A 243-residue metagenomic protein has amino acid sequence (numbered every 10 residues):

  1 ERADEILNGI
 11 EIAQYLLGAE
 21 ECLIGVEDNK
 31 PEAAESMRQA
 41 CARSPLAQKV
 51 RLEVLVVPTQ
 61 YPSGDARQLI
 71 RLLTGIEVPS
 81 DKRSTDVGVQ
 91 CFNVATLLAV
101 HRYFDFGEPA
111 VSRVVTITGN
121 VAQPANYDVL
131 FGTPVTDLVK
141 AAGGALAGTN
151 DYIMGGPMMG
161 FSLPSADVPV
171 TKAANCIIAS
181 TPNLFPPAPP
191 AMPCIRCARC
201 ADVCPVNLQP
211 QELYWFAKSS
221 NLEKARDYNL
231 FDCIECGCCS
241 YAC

Functional and structural regions predicted by a protein language model:
E1-L16: Histidine-anchored nucleotide/phosphate-binding helix
R2, K30, S220-L222: Short, solvent-exposed helix-helix connector turns and helix-capping sites enriched in acidic/polar residues
A13-L17, C204, C243: Hydrophobic pocket-lining residues that define ligand/cofactor binding sites across diverse proteins
G18-V135, A141-G148, G156: Hydrophobic alpha-helical positions that pack around
P62, L69-T74, D105, G144-A198: Active-site gating/interface segments in enzymes
G132, D137-V139, Y152, C204 (+1 more regions): Short alpha-helical segments in extracytoplasmic peptidoglycan/chitin-binding modules and envelope-associated proteins
N175-A191, R199-A201, P205-Y241: Ferredoxin-type iron-sulfur electron-transfer modules in oxidoreductases and energy-metabolism complexes
